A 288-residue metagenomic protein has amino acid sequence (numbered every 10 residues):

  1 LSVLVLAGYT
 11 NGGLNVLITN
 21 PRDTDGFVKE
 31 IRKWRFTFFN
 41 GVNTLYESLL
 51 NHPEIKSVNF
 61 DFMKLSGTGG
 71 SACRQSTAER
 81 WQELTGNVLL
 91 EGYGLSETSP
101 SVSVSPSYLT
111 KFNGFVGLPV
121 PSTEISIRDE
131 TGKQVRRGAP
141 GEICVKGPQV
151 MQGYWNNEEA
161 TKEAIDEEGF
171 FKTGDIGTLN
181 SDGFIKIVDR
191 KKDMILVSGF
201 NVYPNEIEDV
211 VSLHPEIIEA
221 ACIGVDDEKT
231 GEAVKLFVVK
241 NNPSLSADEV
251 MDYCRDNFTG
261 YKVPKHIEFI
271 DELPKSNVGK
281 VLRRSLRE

Functional and structural regions predicted by a protein language model:
L1-T37, S48, H52: Conserved AMP-binding/adenylation subdomain of ANL enzymes
T10-G13, F36-G41, L50-K111, E124: Gly/Ser/Thr-rich phosphate-binding loop
T24-V28, E47, I55-S57, K162 (+1 more regions): Short hydrophobic/charged patches on amphipathic alpha-helices used for structural packing and interfaces
F39, G147, Q152-G153, A160-E163 (+4 more regions): AMP-binding/adenylate-forming catalytic core of the ANL superfamily
T44-Y46, C73, V150: Alpha-helix capping/helix-boundary segments
F60-M63, V120, I217, P264: Core-facing hydrophobic residues within beta-strands of well-ordered domains
G70, G94, G117, D175 (+1 more regions): Active-site glycine-centered loops adjacent to acidic/histidine catalytic or metal-binding residues that shape
L118-S122, K133-A164, V202: Conserved ATP/PPi-binding loop(s) of AMP-dependent carboxylate-activating enzymes
